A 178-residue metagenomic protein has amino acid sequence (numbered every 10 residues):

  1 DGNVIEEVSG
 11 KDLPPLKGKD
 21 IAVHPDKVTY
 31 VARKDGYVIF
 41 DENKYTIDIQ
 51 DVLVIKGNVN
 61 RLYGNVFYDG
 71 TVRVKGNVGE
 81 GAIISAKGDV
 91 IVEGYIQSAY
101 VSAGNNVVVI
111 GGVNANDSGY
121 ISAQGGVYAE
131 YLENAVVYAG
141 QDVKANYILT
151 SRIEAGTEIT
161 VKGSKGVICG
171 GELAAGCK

Functional and structural regions predicted by a protein language model:
D1-A155, V167-K178: Charge-rich, low-hydrophobicity low-complexity segments
I159: Phosphate-interacting basic helix/loop segments used at nucleotide- and nucleic-acid interfaces
